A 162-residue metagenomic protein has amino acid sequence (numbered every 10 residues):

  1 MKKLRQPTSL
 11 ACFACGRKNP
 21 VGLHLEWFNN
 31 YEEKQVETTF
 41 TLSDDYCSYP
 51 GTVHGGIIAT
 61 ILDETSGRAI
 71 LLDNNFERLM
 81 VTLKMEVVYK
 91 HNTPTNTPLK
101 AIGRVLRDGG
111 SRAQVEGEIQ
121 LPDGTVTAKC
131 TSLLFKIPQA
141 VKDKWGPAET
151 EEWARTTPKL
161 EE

Functional and structural regions predicted by a protein language model:
M1-D45, T150, R155-E162: Non-catalytic linker/capping segments at the edges of enzyme domains
M1-L4, P94-T95, L106-E162: HotDog/MaoC-like acyl-thioester-processing domains
T8-S9, V21-L23, K34-T38, L79-M85 (+2 more regions): A generic structural signal for short beta-strands and their flanking turns/coil linkers
F28-N30, R104-D108: Short beta-strand micro-motifs enriched in acidic
E37-I61: A conserved, well-ordered hydrophobic junction motif at loop->secondary-structure transitions
T38, M85-Y89, G103, G117 (+1 more regions): A structural signal for short, well-ordered beta-strand segments
S48-G51, G55-G56, G67, N96 (+1 more regions): Glycine-centered flexibility sites
T65-K100, T131: Hydrophobic beta-strand-centered segment that forms part of the acyl-chain substrate-binding groove
